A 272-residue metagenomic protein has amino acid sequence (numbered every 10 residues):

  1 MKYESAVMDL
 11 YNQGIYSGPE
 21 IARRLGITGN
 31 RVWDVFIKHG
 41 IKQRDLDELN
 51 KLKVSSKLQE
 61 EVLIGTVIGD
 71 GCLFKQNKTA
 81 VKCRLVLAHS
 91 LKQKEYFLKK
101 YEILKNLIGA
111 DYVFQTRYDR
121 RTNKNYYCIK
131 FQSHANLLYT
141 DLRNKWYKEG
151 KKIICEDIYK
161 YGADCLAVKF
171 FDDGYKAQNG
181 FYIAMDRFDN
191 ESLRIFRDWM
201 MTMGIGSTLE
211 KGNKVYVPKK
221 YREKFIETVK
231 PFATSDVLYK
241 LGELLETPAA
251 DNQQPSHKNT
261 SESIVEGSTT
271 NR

Functional and structural regions predicted by a protein language model:
K2-E4, M8-N12, Y16-R272: Internal intein/HINT superfamily modules and their associated LAGLIDADG
